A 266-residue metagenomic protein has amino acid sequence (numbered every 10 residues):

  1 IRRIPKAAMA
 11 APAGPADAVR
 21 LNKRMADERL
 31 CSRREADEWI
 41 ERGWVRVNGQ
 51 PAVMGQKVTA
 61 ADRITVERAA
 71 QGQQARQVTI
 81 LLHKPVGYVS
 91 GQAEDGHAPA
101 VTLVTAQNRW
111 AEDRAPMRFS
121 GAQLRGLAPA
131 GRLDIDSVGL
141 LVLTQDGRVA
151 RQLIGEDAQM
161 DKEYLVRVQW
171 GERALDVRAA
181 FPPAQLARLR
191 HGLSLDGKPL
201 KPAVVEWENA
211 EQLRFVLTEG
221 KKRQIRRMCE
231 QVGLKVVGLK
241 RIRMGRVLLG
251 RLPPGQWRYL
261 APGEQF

Functional and structural regions predicted by a protein language model:
P5-F266: Basic, flexible Lys/Arg- and Gly-enriched helix-loop patches that mediate nucleic-acid binding at interfaces with rRNA
